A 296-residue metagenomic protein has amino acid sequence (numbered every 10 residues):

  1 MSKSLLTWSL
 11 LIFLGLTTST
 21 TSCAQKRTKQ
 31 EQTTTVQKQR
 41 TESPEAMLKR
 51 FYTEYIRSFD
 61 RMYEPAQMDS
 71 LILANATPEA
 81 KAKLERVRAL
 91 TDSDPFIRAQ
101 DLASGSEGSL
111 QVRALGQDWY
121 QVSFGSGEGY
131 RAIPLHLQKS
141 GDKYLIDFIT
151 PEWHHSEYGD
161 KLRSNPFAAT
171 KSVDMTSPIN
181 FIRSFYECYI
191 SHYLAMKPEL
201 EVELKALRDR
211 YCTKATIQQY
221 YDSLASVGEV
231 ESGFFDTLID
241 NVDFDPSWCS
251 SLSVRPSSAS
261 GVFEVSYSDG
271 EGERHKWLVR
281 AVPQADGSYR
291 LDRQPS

Functional and structural regions predicted by a protein language model:
M1-Q37: Bacterial Sec-dependent N-terminal signal peptides
A24, S123-G125, H136-Q138, S266-S268 (+1 more regions): Residue-level recognition of well-ordered beta-strand positions that form the cores of beta-sheet-rich folds across
V36-V87, A168-V227: Core segments of small alpha/beta cavity-forming domains
R40, Y52, R113-W119, E128-Y130 (+5 more regions): Low-complexity, intrinsically disordered terminal/linker segments enriched in charged and Gly/Pro repeats
N75-R131, T213, I217-E271: Surface-exposed, charged secondary-structure patches
P134-D142, L278-G287: Short beta-strand segments and strand-loop junctions that repeat across beta-rich extracellular domains
